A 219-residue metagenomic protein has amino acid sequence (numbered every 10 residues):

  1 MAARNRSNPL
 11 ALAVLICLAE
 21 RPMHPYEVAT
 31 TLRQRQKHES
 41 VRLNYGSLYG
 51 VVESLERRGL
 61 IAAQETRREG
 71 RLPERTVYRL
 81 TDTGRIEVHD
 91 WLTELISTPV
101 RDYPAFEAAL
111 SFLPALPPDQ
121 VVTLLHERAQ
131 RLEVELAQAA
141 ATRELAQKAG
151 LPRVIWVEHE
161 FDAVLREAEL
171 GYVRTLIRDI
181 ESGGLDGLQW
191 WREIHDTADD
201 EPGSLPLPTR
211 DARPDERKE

Functional and structural regions predicted by a protein language model:
M1-R101: Basic helix-turn-helix/winged-helix DNA-binding cores and closely related short helical interaction motifs
P25-V28, L55, L132, A163-V173: Alpha-helical transition-metal enzyme core signature, strongest for iron centers
H89-A137: Amphipathic alpha-helical dimerization/coiled-coil segments that flank or bridge DNA-binding/regulatory modules
P118, L125, P152-I155, H159 (+1 more regions): Amphipathic alpha-helical coiled-coil segments and their boundaries
L125, L132-R143, R166, V173: Non-transmembrane amphipathic alpha-helical segments
A140-F161: Acidic interhelical loop/turn segments
R153, E160, A168-Y172, R178-E219: Long, compositionally biased intrinsically disordered regions
